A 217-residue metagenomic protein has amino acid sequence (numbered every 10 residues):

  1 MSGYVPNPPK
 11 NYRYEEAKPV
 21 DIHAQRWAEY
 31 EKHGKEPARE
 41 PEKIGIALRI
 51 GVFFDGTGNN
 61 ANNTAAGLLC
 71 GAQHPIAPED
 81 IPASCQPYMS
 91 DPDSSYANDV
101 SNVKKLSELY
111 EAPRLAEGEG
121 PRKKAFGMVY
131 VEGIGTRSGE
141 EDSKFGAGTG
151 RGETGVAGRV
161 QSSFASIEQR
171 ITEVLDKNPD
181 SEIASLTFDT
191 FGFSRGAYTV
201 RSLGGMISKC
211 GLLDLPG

Functional and structural regions predicted by a protein language model:
M1-G217: Active-site- or binding-pocket-proximal scaffold segments within functional domains
